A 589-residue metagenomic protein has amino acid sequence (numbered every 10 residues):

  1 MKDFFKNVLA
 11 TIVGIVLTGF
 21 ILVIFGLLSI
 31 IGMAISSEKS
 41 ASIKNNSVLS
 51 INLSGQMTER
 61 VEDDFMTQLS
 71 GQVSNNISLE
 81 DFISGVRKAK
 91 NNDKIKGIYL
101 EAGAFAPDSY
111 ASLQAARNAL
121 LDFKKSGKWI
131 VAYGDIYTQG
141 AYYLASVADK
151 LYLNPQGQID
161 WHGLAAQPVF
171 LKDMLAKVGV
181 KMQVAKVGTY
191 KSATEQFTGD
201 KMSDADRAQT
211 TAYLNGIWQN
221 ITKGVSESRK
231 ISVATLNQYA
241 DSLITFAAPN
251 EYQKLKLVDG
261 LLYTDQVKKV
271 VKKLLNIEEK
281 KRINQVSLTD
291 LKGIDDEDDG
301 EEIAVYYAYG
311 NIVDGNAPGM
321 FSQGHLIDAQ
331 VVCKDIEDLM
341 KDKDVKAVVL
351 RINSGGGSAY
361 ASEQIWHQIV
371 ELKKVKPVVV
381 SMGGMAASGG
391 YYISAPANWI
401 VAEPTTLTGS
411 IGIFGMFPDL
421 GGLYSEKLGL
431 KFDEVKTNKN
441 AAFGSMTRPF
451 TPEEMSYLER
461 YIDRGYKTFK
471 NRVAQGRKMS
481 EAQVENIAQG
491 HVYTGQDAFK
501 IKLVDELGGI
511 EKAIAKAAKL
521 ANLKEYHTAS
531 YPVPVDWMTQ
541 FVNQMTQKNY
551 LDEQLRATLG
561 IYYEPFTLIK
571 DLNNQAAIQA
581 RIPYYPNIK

Functional and structural regions predicted by a protein language model:
M1-K2, N76: Short, membrane-interfacial amphipathic segments enriched in basic
K2-V48, E59, K96, D122-W129 (+3 more regions): Flexible, low-complexity junctional segments that flank or bridge functional domains
S40-S42, S47-P168, E297-L423: Cleft-lining beta-strand/loop regions that shape enzyme active-site pockets
K172-V270, G421-I501, D505-E506, E511-K516 (+1 more regions): Charged, glycine-interspersed solvent-exposed loop segments at helix/strand-loop junctions that cap or gate access
E227-S228, D259-E302, F414, K470-G476 (+1 more regions): C-terminal long alpha-helix characteristic of the crotonase
E278-Q285, K346, A402-E403, F432-K436 (+2 more regions): Acidic/polar loop patches that form or flank catalytic/metal-binding clefts of enzymes that bind anionic ligands
G300-I303, Y307-K343, Y461, P532-K589: Intrinsic disorder and flexible/low-complexity segments
A359-Q364, D497-K500, V542-M545: Short glycine/threonine-rich loop-to-helix capping motif typified by GTGT followed within a few residues by an Asp-Pro
